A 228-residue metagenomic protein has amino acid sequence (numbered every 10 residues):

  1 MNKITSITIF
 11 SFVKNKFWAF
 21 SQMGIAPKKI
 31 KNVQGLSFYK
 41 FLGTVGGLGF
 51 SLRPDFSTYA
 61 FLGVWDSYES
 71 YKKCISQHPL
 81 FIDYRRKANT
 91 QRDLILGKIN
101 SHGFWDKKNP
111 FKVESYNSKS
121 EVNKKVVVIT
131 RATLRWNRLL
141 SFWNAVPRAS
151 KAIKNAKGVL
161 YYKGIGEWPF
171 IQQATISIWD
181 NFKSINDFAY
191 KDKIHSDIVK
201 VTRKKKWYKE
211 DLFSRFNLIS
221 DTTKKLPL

Functional and structural regions predicted by a protein language model:
M1-Y59, Y68-C74, K87-A174, S184-K193 (+1 more regions): Short S/T/G/P-rich N-terminal loop/turn motif that feeds into the first structured element of a domain
P79-R85, H195-D197: A common structural junction motif
G166-W168, I198-V201: Acidic/histidine-enriched, beta-strand-rich ligand/metal-binding domains
Y208: An exposed tryptophan-centered "aromatic clamp" motif
